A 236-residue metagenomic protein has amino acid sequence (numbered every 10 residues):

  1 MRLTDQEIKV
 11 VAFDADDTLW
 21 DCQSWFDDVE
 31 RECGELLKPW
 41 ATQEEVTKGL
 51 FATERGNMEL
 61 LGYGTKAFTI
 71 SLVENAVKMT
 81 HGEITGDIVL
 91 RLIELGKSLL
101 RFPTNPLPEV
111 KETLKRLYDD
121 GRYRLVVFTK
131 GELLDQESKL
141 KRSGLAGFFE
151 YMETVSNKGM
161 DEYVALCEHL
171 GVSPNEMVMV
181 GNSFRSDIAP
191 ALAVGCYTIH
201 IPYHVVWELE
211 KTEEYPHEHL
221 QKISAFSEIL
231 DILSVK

Functional and structural regions predicted by a protein language model:
M1-I8, K111, K115, D119 (+1 more regions): Asp-based, Mg2+/Mn2+-dependent phosphohydrolase catalytic module
R2-G49: Active-site neighborhood of HAD-like aspartate-dependent phosphohydrolases
E32, L36, W40, T113-R122: A short, Lys/Arg-enriched amphipathic alpha-helix followed by its capping loop at the start of a domain
P39, K48-S98: A metal-dependent, Asp-based hydrolase signature
I93-E112: Long amphipathic N-terminal alpha/beta scaffold segment
P103, L125-V126, E137: N-terminal cap/leader regions of alpha/beta-hydrolase-fold enzymes, predominantly small-molecule hydrolases
